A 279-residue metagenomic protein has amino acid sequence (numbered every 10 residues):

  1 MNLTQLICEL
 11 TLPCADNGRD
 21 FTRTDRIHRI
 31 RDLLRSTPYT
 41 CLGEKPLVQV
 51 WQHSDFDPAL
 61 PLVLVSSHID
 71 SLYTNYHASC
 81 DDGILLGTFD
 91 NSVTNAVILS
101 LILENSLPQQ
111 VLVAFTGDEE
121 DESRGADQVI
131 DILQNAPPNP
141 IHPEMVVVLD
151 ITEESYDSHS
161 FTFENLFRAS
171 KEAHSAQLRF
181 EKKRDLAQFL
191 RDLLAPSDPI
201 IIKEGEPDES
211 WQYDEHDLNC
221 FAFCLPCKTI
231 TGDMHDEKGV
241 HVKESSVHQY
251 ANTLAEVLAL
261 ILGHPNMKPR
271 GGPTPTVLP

Functional and structural regions predicted by a protein language model:
L6-P58: A non-catalytic alpha/beta surface segment that caps or lines the substrate-entry region of metallo-dependent hydrolase
D16-N17, D81-F89, I201, H241: A short glycine/serine-rich beta->alpha loop
V50-V93, A114: Catalytic-core environment of secreted peptidases
V63-V65, A114, M145-V147, N219-F223: Hydrophobic/aromatic beta-strand patches that form the interior of the parallel beta-sheet core in alpha/beta enzyme
S67-L72, L149-E153, P226-K228: Short glycine-enriched loops at secondary-structure junctions
L85-R184, R191, I201-Q212: Acidic/histidine-rich catalytic neighborhood of metal-dependent amide-processing enzymes
L103, K228-P279: His/Asp/Glu-rich mid-to-C-terminal helical/loop segments that flank catalytic regions of hydrolases
A176-F180, F189-L190, P196-H235, G239 (+1 more regions): C-terminal accessory domains and tails appended to enzymatic cores
